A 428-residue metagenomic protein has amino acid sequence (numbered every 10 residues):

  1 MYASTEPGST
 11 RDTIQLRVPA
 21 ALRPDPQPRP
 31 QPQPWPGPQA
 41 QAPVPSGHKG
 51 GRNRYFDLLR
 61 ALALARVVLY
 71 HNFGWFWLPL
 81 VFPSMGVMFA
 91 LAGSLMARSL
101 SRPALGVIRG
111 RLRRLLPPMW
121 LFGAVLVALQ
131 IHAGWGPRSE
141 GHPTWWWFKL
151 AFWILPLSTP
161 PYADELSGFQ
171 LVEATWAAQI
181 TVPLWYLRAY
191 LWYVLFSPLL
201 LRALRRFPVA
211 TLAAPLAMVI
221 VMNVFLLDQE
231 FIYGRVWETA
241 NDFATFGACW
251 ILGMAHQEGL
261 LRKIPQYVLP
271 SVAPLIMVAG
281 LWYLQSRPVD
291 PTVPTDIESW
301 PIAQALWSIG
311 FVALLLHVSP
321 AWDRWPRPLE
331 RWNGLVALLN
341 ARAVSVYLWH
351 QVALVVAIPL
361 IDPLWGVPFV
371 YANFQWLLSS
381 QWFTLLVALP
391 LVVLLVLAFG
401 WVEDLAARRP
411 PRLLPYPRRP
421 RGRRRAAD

Functional and structural regions predicted by a protein language model:
Y2-R23, P28, P32-D428: Alpha-helical transmembrane segments and their immediate juxtamembrane cytosolic regions
